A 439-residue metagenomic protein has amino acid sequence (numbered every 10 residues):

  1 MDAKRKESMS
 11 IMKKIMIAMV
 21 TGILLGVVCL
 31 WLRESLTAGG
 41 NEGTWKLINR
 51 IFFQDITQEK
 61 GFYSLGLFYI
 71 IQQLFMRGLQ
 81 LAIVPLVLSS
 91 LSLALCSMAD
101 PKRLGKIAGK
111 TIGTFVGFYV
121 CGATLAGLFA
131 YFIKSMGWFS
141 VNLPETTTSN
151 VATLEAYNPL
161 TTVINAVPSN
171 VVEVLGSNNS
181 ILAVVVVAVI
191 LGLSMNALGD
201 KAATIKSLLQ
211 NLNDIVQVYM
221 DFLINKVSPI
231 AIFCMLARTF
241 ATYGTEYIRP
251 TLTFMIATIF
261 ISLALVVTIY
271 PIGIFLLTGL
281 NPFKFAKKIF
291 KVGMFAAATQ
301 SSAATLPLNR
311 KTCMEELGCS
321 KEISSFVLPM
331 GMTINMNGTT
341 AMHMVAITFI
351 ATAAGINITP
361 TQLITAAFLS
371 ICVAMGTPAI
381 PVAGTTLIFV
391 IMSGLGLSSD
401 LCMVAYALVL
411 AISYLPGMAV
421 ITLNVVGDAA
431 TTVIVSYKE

Functional and structural regions predicted by a protein language model:
D2-L91: Anchoring transmembrane alpha helix of integral membrane proteins
R5-M19, I23-V28, S64, M76-I83 (+2 more regions): Signature of multi-pass transmembrane helix bundles
S64-L67, G105, G109, T245-T253 (+3 more regions): Membrane-water interface of transmembrane alpha-helices in multipass transporters/channels
G78, V116-V120, T124, I259-A264 (+4 more regions): Hydrophobic transmembrane alpha-helical segments of multi-pass transport and channel proteins
C96-R103, W138, G199-A203, N211 (+7 more regions): Juxtamembrane helix-boundary/capping and inter-helix hinge elements in multi-pass membrane proteins
K102-K110, V218-N225, E316-G331, I358-Q362 (+1 more regions): Membrane-interface alpha-helices at helix entry/exit sites of multi-pass transporters
F295-A374, D428, T432, E439: Helix-loop-helix junctions within the multi-pass membrane cores of secondary transporters/permeases
V345-E439: Transmembrane alpha-helical segments and their short flanking loops that form helix-hairpins/helix-helix interfaces
